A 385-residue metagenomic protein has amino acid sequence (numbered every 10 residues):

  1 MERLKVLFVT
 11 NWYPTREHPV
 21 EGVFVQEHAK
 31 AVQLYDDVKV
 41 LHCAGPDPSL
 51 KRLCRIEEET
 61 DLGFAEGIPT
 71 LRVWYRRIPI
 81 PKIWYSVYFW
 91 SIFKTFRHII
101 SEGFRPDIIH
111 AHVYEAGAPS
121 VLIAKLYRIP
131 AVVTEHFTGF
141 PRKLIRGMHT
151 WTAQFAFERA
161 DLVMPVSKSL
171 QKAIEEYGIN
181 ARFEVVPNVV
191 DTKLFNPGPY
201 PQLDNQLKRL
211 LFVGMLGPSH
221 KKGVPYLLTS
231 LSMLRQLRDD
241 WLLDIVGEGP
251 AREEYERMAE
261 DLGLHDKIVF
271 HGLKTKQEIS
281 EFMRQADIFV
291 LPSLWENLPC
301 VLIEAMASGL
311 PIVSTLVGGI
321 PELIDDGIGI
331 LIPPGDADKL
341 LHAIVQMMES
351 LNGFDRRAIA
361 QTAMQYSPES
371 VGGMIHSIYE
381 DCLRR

Functional and structural regions predicted by a protein language model:
M1-L62: N-terminal subdomain of nucleotide-sugar transferases
L7, Q202-L231: Conserved donor-binding/catalytic core segment of Leloir-type glycosyltransferases
V23, G217-Q236, L243, P250-E256 (+1 more regions): A conserved mid-protein helix/loop that constitutes part of the nucleotide-sugar donor-binding site
S169, V189: Carbohydrate-associated surface elements
L273-K274, E281-A286, I375: Short alpha-helical donor nucleotide-sugar binding micro-motif in glycosyltransferases
L294: Aromatic "clamp/platform" in nucleotide-sugar-dependent glycosyltransferases that forms part of the donor/acceptor
P311-S314: Short hydrophobic beta-strand element within catalytic cores of glycosyltransferases and related nucleotide-activated
D326, I330-A337, Q346-N352: Conserved acidic donor-binding segment of nucleotide-sugar-dependent glycosyltransferases
